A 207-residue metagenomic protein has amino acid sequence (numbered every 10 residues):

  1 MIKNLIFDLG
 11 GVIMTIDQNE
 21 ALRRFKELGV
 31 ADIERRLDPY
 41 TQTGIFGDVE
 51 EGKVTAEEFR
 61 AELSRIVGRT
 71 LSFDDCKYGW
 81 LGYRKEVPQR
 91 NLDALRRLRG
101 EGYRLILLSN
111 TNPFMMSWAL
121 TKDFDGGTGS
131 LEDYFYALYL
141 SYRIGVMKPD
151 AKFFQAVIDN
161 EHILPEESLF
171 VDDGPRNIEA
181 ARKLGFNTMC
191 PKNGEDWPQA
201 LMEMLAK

Functional and structural regions predicted by a protein language model:
M1-K3, F7, N112-P113, W118-K207: Asp-based, Mg2+/Mn2+-dependent phosphohydrolase catalytic module
I2-D93, G100-E101, N112-M116: N-terminal helical cap/lid subdomain that shapes the substrate entry/recognition surface in HAD-like hydrolases
L22, L92-R96, L107, F154 (+1 more regions): Short amphipathic alpha-helical segments and helix-helix/interface helices
R96-R99, I158: A structural alpha-helix within SAM-dependent methyltransferase catalytic domains
R99-G100, R182: Anion (oxyanion) recognition and catalysis
